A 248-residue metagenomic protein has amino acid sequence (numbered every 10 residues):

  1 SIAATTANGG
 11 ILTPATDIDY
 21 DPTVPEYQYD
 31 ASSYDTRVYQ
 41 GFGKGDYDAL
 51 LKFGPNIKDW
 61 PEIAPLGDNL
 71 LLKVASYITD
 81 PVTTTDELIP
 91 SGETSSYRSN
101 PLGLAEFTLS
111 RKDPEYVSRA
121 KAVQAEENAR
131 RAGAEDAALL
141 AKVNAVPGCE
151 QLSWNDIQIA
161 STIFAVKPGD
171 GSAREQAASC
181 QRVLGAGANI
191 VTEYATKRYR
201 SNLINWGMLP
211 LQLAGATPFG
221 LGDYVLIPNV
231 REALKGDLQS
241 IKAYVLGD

Functional and structural regions predicted by a protein language model:
S1-D248: Fe-S-dependent hydro-lyases/dehydratases of central metabolism
